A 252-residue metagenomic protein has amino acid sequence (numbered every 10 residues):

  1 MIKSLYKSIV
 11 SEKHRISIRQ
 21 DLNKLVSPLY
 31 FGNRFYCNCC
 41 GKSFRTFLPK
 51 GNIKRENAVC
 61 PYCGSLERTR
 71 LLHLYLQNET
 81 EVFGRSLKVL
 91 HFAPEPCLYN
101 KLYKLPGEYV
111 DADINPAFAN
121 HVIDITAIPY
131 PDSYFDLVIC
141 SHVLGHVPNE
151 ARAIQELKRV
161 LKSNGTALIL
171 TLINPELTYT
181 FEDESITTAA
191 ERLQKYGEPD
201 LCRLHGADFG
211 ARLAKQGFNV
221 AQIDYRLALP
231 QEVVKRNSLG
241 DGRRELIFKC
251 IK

Functional and structural regions predicted by a protein language model:
I2-P129, A228-I251: Conserved N-terminal segment of class I S-adenosyl-L-methionine
N23-F31, F35, P148-L157, K162 (+1 more regions): S-adenosyl-L-methionine-dependent methyltransferase catalytic module, highlighting the catalytic core
F92, V138-I139: Hydrophobic beta-strand segment of the Class I
A127-D132, R159: Short conserved loop adjoining the S-adenosyl-L-methionine
I128, I139-C140: Acidic, phosphorylation-prone regulatory interaction regions
H142-H146: Short catalytic micro-motifs in class I SAM-dependent methyltransferases
